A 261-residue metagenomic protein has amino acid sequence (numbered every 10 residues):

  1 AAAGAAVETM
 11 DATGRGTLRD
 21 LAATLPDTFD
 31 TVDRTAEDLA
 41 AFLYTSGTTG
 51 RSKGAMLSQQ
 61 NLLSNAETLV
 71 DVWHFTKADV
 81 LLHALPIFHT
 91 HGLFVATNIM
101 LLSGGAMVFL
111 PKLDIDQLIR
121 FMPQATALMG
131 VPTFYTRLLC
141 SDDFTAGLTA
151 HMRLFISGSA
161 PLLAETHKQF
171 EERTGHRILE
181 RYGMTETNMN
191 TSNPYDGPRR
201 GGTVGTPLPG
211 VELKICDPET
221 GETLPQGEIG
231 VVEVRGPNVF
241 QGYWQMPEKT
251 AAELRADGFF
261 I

Functional and structural regions predicted by a protein language model:
A1-D33: Structural core segment of the AMP-binding/adenylate-forming
G14, L25-Y44, R51, H74-V80: Conserved pre-ATP/AMP-binding loop-to-beta segment of ANL
A22, T45-T48, L62, G205 (+2 more regions): Adenylate-forming
L39, T45-T48, L81, I87 (+5 more regions): Conserved S/T- and glycine-rich ATP-binding loop of Class I adenylate-forming
A40-E67: Conserved AMP-binding A3 loop
L63-V80, F88-A127, S141-D143, E212: Conserved AMP-binding/adenylation subdomain of ANL enzymes
A125-G130, L139-R200, E212: Gly/Ser/Thr-rich phosphate-binding loop
E222-G227, V231-I261: Conserved ATP-binding/catalytic segment of the ANL
